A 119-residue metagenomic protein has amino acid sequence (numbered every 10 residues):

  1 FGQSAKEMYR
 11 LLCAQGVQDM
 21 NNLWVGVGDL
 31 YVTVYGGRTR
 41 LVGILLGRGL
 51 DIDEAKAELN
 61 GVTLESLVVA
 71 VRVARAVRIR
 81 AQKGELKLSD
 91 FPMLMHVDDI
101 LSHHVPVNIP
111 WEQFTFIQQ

Functional and structural regions predicted by a protein language model:
G2-Q119: NAD(P)-dependent Rossmann-like dehydrogenase/reductase catalytic/cofactor-binding core
